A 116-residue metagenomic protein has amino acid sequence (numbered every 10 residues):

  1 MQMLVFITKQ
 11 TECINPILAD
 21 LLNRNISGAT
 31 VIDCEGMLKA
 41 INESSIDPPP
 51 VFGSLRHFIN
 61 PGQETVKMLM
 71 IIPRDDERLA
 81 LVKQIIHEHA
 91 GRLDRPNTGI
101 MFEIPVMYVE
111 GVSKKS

Functional and structural regions predicted by a protein language model:
M1-S116: Positively charged, small/polar-rich N-terminal and surface patches that mediate targeting and assembly and bind
